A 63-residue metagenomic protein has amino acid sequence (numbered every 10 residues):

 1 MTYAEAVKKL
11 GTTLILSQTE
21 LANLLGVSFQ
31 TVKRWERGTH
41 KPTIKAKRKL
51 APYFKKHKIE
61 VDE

Functional and structural regions predicted by a protein language model:
M1-T13, A51: A short, Lys/Arg-rich alpha-helix, primarily the initiator
Y3, V27, W35-E36, V61: Residue-level detection of beta-strand scaffold positions
T12, G26, R37-T39, K55: Residue-level detection of the helix-turn-helix DNA-binding "recognition helix"
I15-R34: Short alpha-helical DNA-recognition segment
F29-T31, T39, T43: Major-groove DNA-recognition helix of helix-turn-helix-type DNA-binding domains
K33-R34, G38, K49: Alpha-helical DNA-recognition elements
I44-E63: DNA major-groove recognition helix of helix-turn-helix/homeodomain DNA-binding modules
